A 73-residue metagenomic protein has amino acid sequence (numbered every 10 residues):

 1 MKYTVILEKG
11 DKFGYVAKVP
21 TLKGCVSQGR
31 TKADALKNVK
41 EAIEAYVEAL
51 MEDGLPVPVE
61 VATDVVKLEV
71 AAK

Functional and structural regions predicted by a protein language model:
M1-Y3, K37-K73: Short, charged, surface-exposed hinge/linker loops at domain edges that act as mobile lids or interdomain connectors
L7-L22: Short aromatic-glycine-(Arg/Gly/Cys) micro-motifs in beta-strand/loop hairpins
K23-K32: A short, exposed loop/beta-hairpin motif centered on an aromatic-Gly-Thr core
